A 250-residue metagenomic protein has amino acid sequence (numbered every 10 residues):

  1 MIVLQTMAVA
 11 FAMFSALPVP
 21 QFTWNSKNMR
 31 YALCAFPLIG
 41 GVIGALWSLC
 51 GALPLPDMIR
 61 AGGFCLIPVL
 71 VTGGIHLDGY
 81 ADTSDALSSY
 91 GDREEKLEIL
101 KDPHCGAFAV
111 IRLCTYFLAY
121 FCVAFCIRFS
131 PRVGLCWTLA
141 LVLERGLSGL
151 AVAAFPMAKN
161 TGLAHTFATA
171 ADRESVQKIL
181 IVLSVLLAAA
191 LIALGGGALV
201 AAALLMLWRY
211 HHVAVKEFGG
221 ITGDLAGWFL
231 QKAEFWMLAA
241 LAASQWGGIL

Functional and structural regions predicted by a protein language model:
M1-W24: Membrane-proximal soluble regions of multi-pass membrane proteins
P18-W24, I75, E95, G149-K159 (+1 more regions): C-terminal ends of transmembrane helices
M29-W47, A86-R132, C136-W137, E174-A190 (+2 more regions): Multi-pass membrane catalytic core of lipid/isoprenoid biosynthesis enzymes
C34-T83, L135-L139, G196-K216: Membrane-embedded alpha-helical segments that form the functional core of polytopic membrane enzymes, especially those
L46-P54, I67, V71, A124-I127 (+7 more regions): Alpha-helical membrane-inserting segments
I67-C105, V213-A233: Acidic (Asp/Glu-rich) catalytic motifs at the cytosolic membrane interface
C122, C136-R173: Amphipathic alpha-helical interface segments
M157-L250: C-terminal membrane-associated helical module and adjoining short loops/tails
